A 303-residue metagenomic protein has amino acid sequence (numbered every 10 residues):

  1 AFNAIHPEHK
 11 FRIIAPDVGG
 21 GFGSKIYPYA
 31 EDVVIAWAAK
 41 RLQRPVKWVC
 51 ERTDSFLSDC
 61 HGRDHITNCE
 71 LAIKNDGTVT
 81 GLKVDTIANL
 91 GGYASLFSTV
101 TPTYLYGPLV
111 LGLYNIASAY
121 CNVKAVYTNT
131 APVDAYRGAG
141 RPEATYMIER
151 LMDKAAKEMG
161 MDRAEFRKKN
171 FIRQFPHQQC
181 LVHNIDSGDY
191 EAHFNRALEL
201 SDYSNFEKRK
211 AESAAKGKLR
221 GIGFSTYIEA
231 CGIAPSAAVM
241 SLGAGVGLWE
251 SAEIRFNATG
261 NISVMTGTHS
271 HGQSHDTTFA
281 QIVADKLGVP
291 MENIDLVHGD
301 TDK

Functional and structural regions predicted by a protein language model:
A1, F22-P28, S58-R63, K83-D85 (+5 more regions): Short acidic, glycine/serine/threonine-rich loops at helix termini
A1-A4, F171-N261: Helix-loop-helix junctions that connect adjacent transmembrane helices in secondary transporters/permeases, recognized
A1-L42, T99-L109, R137-E165, N170 (+4 more regions): Alpha-helical support elements that line or immediately flank enzyme active sites and cofactor-binding pockets
H9-P16, Q43-T53, T80-D85, R163-I172 (+3 more regions): Beta-strand segments within the central parallel beta-sheet cores of soluble alpha/beta enzyme folds
P16-G21, C50-C60, T86-G91, Y120 (+4 more regions): Acidic, glycine-rich active-site loops and adjacent beta-strand->loop/helix elements that engage anionic groups
D17, R52, C60-G62, I73-Y106 (+1 more regions): Molybdopterin (Moco) oxidoreductase catalytic core of the xanthine/aldehyde oxidoreductase family
F22-N75, V133-K154, E158, Q179-S204: Glycine-rich and small/hydrophobic secondary-structure elements
D64-L151, I228, V239-E250: Glycine-rich loop/linker segments at domain edges
